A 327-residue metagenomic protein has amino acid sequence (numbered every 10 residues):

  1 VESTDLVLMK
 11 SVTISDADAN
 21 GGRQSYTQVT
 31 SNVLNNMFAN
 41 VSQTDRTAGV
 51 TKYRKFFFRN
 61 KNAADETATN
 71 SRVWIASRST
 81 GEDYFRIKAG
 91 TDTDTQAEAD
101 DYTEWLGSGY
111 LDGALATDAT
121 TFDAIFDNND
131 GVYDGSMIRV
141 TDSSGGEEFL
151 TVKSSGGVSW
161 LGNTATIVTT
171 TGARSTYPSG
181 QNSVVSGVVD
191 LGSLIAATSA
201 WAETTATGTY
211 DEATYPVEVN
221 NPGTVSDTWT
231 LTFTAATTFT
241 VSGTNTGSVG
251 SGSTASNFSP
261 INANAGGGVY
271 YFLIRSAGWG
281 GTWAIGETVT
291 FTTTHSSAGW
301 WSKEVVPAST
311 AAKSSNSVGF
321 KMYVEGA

Functional and structural regions predicted by a protein language model:
V1-Y110, M137, Q181-S183, H295-A327: Long, small/polar-residue-biased beta-strand-and-loop interaction regions
N35, A116-D123, A265-S276: Short, structured beta-strand/loop micro-motifs enriched in basic residues and often containing a Trp
Q43, T47, D123-V132, G278-T282 (+1 more regions): Short, surface-exposed secondary-structure edge patches
T47-G49, D112-T120, S179, S253-N262 (+3 more regions): Solvent-exposed, conformationally flexible loop/turn segments
R78-T80, D92, D142-G146, T244-G250: Change "in extracellular beta-sheet-rich domains … of secreted and cell-surface proteins" to "in beta-sheet-rich domains
A97-T230: Autoprocessing Asn-cyclization modules and mimics
D134, G172-I195, A263-W300, A308-M322: Surface-exposed interaction regions enriched in Ser/Thr/Asp/Glu that occur as long low-complexity tracts or repetitive
I195-D227, F233, T237, T244-H295: Bacterial flagellar/type III secretion structural subunits and associated motility module proteins, recognized via
